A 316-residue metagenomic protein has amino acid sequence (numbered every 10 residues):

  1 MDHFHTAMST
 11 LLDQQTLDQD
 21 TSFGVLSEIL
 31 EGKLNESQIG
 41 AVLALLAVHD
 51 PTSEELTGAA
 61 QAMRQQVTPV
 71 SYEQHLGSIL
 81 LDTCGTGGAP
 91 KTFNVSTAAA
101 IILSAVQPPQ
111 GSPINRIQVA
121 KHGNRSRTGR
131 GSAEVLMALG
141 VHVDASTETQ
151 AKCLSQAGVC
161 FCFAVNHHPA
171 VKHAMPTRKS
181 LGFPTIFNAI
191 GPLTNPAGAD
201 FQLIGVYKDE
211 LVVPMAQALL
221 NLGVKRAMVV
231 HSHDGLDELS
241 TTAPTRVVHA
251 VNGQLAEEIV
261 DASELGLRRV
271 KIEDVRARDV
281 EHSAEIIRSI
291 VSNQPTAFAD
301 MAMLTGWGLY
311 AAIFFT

Functional and structural regions predicted by a protein language model:
D2, S9-T57, R64-Y72, M301-W307: N-terminal glycine-rich anion-binding loops that anchor highly charged ligand groups
D2-H3, T10, Q65-T68, Y72 (+4 more regions): Glycine-rich anion-binding loops and their surrounding alpha/beta cores
I29, A47-D50, G87-K91, S126-R127 (+2 more regions): Short, small-residue-enriched loops and turns at beta-alpha junctions that line or gate enzyme active sites
Q38-I39, A120-H122, V229: Short beta-strand segments at enzyme active-site cores
A44-A47, I101-P108, W307-F315: Short glycine/serine- and small hydrophobic-enriched flexible loop segments
D50-H122, S126: Active-site cofactor/substrate anionic-group-binding motifs, chiefly glycine- and Lys/Arg-rich phosphate-binding loops
R125-G140: Active-site-proximal loop->helix
